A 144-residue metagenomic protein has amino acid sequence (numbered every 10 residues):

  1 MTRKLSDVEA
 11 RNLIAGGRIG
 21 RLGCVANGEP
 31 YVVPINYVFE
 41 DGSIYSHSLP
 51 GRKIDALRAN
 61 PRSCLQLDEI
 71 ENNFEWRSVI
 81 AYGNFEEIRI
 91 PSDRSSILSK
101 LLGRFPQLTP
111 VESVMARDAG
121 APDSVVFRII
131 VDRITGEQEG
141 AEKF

Functional and structural regions predicted by a protein language model:
M1-G16: Extreme N-terminal tail/first-helix region
G17-L49, L65-Q66: Short beta-strand segments
C24-A26, E69, I130-R133: Short, structured patches in soluble enzyme cores that scaffold and shape functional sites
E40-G42, K53-A56, S96: A short local loop/turn or secondary-structure capping micro-motif enriched for an aromatic residue
S48-G51, S63-D68, G103-M115: Short acidic (Asp/Glu) patches
L49, A59-D68, E75-E86: Active-site-adjacent structural patch at catalytic or cofactor/ligand-binding sites
N73-F144: Charged, gly/pro-rich active-site loop segments
